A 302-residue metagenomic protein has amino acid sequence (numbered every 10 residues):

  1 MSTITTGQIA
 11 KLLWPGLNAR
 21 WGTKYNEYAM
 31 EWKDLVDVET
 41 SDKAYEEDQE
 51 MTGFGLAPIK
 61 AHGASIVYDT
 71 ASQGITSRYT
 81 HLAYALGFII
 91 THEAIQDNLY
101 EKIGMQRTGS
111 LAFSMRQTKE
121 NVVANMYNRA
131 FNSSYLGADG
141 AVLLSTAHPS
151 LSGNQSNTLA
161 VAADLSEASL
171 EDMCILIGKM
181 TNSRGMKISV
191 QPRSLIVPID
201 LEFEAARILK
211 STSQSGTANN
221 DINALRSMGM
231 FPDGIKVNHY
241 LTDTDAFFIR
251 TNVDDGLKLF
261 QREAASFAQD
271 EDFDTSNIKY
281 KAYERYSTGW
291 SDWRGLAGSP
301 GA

Functional and structural regions predicted by a protein language model:
M1-Y28: N-terminal alpha-helical "arm" segments
S2-K11, L143-N182, K187-S194, D200-A302: Sequence/fold signature of self-assembling virion shell proteins
N18, G22-Y28, T118-M126, S169-I177 (+1 more regions): Charged, low-complexity, helix-prone segments enriched in Lys/Glu/Asp/Gln
W21, Y25, A29, K33 (+10 more regions): Residue-level signal for secondary-structure boundary elements
T23-Y84: Assembly/oligomerization interface modules of large self-assembling protein complexes
G74, I90, A268: Residue-level signal for pocket-adjacent positions within structured domains
S77-S134, L195, Y280-A282: Long, contiguous amphipathic alpha-helices that act as assembly "spine/axial" helices in icosahedral shell and virion
R129-P149: Charge-rich, acidic-biased intrinsically disordered regions
